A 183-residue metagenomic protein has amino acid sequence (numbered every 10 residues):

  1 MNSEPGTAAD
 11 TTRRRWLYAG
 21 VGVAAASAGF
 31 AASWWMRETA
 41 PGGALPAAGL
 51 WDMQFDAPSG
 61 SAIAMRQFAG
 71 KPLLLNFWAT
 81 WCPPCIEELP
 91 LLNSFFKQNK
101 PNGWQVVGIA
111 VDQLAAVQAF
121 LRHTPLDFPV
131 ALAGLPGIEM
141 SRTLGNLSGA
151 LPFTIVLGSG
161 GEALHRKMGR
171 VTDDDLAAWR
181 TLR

Functional and structural regions predicted by a protein language model:
M1-D52: N-terminal targeting signals for export/organelle localization
L50-W51, L73, L151-P152: Short loop/turn microsegments at loop-to-beta-strand junctions
D52-P72: A short beta-strand-turn-helix
A69-K71, P101, D127, G149: Active-site acidic short loop of glycosyltransferases
K71-L73, W78-W81, Q113: Short pre-active-site segment immediately N-terminal to redox-active cysteine/selenocysteine motifs in thiol-based
F77-L91: Conserved redox-active cysteine motifs that mediate thiol-disulfide chemistry, especially di-cysteine Cys-X(1-2)-Cys
E87-P125, L135-S141: Structural microenvironment flanking redox-active thiols in thiol-disulfide oxidoreductases
H123-L126, G134-T181: Thiol/disulfide oxidoreductase modules built on the thioredoxin-like
